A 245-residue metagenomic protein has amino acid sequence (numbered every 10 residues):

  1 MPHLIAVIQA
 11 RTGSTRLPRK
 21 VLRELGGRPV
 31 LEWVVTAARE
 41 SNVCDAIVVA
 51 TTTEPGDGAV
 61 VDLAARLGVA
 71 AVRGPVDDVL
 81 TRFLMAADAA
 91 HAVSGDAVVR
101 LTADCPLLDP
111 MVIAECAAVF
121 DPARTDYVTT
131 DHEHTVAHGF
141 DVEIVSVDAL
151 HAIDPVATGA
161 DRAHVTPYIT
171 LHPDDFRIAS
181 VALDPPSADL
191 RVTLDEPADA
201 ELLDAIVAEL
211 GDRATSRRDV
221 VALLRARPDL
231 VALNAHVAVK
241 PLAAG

Functional and structural regions predicted by a protein language model:
M1-L17: N-terminal nucleotide-binding beta1-loop-alpha1 segment
L17-E40: Short, well-formed alpha-helical segments that are part of the catalytic scaffolds of diverse glycosyltransferases
E32-S94: Conserved N-terminal catalytic core of the sugar/cofactor nucleotidyltransferase
M85-A90, L107-T135: Conserved donor-nucleotide/metal-binding helix-loop-beta segment in metal-dependent transferases, i.e., the alpha-helix
V98-V99: Short aromatic/hydrophobic "clamp" motif used to bind/position activated sugar donors
E115-D126, S146-D161, L171: Basic phosphate/pyrophosphate-binding loop/patch that engages nucleotide-derived ligands
V142-A152, P197-A200: Conserved nucleotide-sugar donor-binding and metal-coordinating catalytic region shared by glycosyltransferases
A163-G245: Conserved alpha/beta core of the MobA/IspD/sugar-nucleotide pyrophosphorylase nucleotidyltransferase superfamily
